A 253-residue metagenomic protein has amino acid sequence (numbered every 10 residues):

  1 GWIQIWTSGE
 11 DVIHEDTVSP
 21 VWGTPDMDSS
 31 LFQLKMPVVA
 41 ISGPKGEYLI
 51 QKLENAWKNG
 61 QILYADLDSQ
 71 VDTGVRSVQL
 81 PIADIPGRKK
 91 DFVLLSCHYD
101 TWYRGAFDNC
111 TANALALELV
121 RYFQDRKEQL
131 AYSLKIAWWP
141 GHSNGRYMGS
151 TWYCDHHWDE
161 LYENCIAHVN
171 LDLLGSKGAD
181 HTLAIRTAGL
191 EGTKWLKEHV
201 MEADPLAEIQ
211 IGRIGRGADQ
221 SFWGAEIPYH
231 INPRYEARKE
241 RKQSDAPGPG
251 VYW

Functional and structural regions predicted by a protein language model:
G1-V38, D108, R121, A207-E208: Extracellular/luminal Protease-associated
I3-S8, C97, P233-R234: Glycine-rich, histidine-containing beta strand-loop boundary motifs that form or position
I5-S8, K52-A56, E118-R126, H156 (+3 more regions): Structured segments of extracytoplasmic/periplasmic soluble domains in secreted or envelope-associated proteins
I5-T7, Q61-D66, L206-I214: Surface-exposed patches in mature extracellular/periplasmic domains of secreted proteins
V12-W22, A237, R241-W253: Short secondary-structure transition/capping segments
T24-F107, E118-A131: Soluble metallo-hydrolase cores and metallopeptidase-like ectodomains found primarily in the secretory/periplasmic
M27-D28, M36-E47, R88-K90, W139-Q243 (+1 more regions): Metal-dependent peptidase/peptidase-like ectodomains
V93-Y99, F107-F123, Y132-G141, R146-Y153 (+2 more regions): Extended, hydrophobic alpha-helical segments in both membrane/secreted and soluble proteins
